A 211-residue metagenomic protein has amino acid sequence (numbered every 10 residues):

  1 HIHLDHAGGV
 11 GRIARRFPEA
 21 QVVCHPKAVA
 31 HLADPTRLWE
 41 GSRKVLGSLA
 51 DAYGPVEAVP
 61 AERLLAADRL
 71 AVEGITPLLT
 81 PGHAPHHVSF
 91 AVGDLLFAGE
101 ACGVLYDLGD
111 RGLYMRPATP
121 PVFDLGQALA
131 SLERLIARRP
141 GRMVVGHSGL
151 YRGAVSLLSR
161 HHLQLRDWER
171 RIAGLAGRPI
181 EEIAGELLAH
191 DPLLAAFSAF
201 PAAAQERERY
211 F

Functional and structural regions predicted by a protein language model:
H1-F17, H83-F90: Di-metal (Zn2+ and/or Mg2+/Mn2+) metal-binding site signature of metallo-dependent hydrolases with the MBL/beta-CASP
F17-A20, P140: A short helix->loop->beta-strand "cap" motif at the edges of active sites that frequently abuts
V22-C24, A98-G99: Hydrophobic residues in well-ordered beta-strands that form the structural core
V23-P35: A short, structured active-site edge motif that brings together acidic residues
L32-L78, L129-L132: Metallo-beta-lactamase
T76-L79, P85-V155: Metallo-beta-lactamase
L150-E169: Short, electropositive alpha-helical surface patch
R171-F211: C-terminal regulatory/interaction regions
